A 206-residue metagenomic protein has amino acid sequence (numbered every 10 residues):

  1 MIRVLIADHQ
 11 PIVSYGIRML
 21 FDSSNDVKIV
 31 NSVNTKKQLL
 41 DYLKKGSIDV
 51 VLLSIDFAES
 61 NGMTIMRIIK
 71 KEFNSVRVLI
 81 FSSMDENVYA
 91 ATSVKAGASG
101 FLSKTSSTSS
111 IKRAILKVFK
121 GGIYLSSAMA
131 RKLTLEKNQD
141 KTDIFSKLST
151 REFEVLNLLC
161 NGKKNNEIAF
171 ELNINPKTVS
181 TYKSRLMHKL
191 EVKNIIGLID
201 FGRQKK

Functional and structural regions predicted by a protein language model:
S32-V50: Acidic, metal-coordinating helix/loop segments flanking the phosphotransfer/catalytic sites of two-component signaling
T35, N61-T64: Acidic catalytic/metal-coordinating carboxylates
S54-I55, S82: Active-site residues of response regulator receiver
A58: The feature encodes the CheY-like receiver
M63-S75: Short amphipathic alpha-helix used as the core "switch/output" element in two-component signaling
V88-K95, S99-T150, E154: Short, flexible helix-to-coil linker/hinge segments that flank and couple to helix-turn-helix
T142-P176: Helix-turn-helix DNA-binding segment
S184-K206: Basic, Lys/Arg-enriched C-terminal extension of HTH/homeodomain DNA-binding domains
